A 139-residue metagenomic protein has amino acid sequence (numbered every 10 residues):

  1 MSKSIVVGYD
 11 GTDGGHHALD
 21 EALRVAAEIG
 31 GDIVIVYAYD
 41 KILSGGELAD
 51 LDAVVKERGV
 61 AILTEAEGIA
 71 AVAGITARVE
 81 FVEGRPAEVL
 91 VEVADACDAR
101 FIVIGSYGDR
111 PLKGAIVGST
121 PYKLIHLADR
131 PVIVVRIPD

Functional and structural regions predicted by a protein language model:
S2-A49, A53: Small/aliphatic-rich secondary-structure junction motif
E21, V54-A66, V89: Short, solvent-exposed amphipathic alpha-helices that sit in or adjacent to ligand/effector-binding or catalytic
G31-D32, I75, A99, R130: Short glycine/serine/threonine/alanine-rich loop segments
V36, R78-V82, I133: General small-molecule cofactor/ligand-binding pocket signal
Y37-Y39, G105-Y107, R136-I137: Short secondary-structure boundary segments
G68-I102, Y122, D139: Structural beta-alpha unit
F101-H126: Glycine-rich, Arg-bearing micro-motifs that act as flexible, cationic patches
